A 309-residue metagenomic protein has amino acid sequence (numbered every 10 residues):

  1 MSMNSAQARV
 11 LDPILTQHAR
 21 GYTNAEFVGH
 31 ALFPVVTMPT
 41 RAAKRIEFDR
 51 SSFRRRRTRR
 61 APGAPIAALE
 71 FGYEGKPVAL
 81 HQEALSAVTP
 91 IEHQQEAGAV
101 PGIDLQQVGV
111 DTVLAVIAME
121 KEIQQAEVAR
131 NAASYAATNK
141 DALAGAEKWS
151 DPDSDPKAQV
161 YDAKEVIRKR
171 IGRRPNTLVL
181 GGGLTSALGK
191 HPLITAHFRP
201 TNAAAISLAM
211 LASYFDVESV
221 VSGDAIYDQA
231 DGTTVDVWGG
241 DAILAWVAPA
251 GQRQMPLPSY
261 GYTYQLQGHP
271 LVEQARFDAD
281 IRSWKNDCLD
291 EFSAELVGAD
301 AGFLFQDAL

Functional and structural regions predicted by a protein language model:
S2-R60, E74-E83, A146-D155, T195-L309: Sequence/fold signature of self-assembling virion shell proteins
F48, P62-L69: Hydrophobic, aromatic-lined core segments that form the binding pocket/scaffold for planar heteroaromatic ligands
A68, H93-Q94, I103, K169 (+2 more regions): Generic alpha-helix detector with strongest preference for long hydrophobic helices that associate with membranes
F71-G72, I171: Residue-level detector of transmembrane insertion/anchoring sites
Y73-G98: Short acidic, glycine/tyrosine-flanked loop/strand segments centered on an H-E-D-like triad
V88-Q94, G181, A203, S207 (+1 more regions): General structural signal for secondary-structure boundaries
I91-R174, G182-T195, A308: Alpha-helical scaffold segments that mediate packing/assembly in large oligomeric complexes
